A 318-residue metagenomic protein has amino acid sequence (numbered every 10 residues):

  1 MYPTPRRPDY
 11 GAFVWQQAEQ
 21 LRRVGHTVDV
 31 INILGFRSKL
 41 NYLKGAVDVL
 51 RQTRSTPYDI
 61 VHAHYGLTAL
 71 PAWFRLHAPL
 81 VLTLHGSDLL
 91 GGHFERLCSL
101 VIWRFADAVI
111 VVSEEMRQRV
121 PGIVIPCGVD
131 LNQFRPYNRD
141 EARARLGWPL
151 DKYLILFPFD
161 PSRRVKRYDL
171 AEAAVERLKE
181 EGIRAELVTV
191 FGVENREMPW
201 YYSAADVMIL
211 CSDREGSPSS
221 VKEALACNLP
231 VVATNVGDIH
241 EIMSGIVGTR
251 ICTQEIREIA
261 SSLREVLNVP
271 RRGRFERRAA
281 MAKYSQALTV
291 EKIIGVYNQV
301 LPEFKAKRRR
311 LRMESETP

Functional and structural regions predicted by a protein language model:
A63-T68: Short His-centered aromatic/hydrophobic patch
G92-H93, V129-R145, P302-F304: Acidic anion/phosphate-binding donor-loop and adjacent secondary structure in glycosyltransferase catalytic cores
W103, Y201-A205: Short alpha-helical donor nucleotide-sugar binding micro-motif in glycosyltransferases
R104-P136: A short, active-site helix/loop in glycosyltransferases that binds the activated sugar's phosphate group
W148-K166, E172-V175: Conserved donor-binding/catalytic core segment of Leloir-type glycosyltransferases
D213: Aromatic "clamp/platform" in nucleotide-sugar-dependent glycosyltransferases that forms part of the donor/acceptor
P230-A233: Short hydrophobic beta-strand element within catalytic cores of glycosyltransferases and related nucleotide-activated
S244-I256, R264-P270: Conserved acidic donor-binding segment of nucleotide-sugar-dependent glycosyltransferases
